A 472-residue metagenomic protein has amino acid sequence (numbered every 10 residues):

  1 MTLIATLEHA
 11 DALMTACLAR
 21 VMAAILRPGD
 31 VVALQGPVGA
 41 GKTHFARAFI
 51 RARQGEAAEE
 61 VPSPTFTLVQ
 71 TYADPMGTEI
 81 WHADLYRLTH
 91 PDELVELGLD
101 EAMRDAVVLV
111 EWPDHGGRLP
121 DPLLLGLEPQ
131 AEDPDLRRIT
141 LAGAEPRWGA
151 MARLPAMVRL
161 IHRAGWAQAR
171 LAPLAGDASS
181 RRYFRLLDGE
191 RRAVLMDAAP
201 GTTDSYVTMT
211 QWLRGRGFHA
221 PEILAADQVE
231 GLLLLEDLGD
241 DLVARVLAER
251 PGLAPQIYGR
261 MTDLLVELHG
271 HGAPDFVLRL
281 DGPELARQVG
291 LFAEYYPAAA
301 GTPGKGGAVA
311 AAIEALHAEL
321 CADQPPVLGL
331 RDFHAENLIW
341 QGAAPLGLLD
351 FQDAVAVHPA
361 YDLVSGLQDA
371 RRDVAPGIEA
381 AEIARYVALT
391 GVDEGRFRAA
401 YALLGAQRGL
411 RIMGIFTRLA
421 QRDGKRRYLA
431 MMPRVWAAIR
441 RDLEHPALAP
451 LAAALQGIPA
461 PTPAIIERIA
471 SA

Functional and structural regions predicted by a protein language model:
L3-A5, V95, D100-A156: Short phosphate-coordinating micro-motif centered on Lys-Gly-acidic
V61, T65, V69-W112: Conserved nucleotide-sensing/catalytic segment adjacent to the nucleotide-binding pocket in NTP-handling enzymes
T140-L232, V327, Q341-G347, Q456-A472: Conserved NTP-binding catalytic cores of kinases and kinase-like/nucleotidyltransferase enzymes across multiple kinase
S180-L187, L195, I223, L268 (+2 more regions): Active-site acidic catalytic loop and adjacent metal/ATP-binding pocket of ATP-dependent phosphoryl transfer enzymes
F184-E284, L291, P297-G301: ATP-binding pocket architecture of kinase catalytic cores
A273-G329, D393-G395: An alpha-helical support segment within catalytic cores of ATP-dependent transferases
G290-A299, P359-D393, A406-R422, V435-L443: Active-site activation/catalytic loop segments of kinase-like enzymes and analogous catalytic loops in related
G414-A472: ATP/Mg2+ or Mg2+-diphosphate-binding catalytic cores that bind nucleotide phosphates or diphosphates via glycine-rich
